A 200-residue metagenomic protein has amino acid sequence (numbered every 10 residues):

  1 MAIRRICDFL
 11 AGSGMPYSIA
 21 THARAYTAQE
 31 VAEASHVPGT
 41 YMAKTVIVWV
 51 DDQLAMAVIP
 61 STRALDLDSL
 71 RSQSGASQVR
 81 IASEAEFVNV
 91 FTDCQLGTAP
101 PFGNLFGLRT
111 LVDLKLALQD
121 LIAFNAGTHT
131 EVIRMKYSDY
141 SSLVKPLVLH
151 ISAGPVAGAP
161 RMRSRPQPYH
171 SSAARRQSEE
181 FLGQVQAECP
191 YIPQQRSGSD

Functional and structural regions predicted by a protein language model:
M1-D200: Extended, low-hydrophobicity, polar/charged segments
